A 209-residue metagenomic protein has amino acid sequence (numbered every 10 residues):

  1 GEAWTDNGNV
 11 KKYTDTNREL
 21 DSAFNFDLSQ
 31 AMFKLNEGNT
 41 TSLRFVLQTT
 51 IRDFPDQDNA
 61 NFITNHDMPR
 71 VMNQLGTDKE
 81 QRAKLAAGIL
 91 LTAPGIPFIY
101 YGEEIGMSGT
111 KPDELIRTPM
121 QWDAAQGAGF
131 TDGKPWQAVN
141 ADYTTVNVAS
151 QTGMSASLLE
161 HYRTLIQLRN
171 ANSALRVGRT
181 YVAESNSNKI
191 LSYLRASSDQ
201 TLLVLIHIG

Functional and structural regions predicted by a protein language model:
G1-G8: Aromatic-lined carbohydrate-recognition surfaces of secreted/lumenal glycan-active proteins
T5, T14, E19-K34, L43-V46 (+3 more regions): Loop/helix patches that line or flank the sugar-binding groove of alpha-linked glycan CAZymes
